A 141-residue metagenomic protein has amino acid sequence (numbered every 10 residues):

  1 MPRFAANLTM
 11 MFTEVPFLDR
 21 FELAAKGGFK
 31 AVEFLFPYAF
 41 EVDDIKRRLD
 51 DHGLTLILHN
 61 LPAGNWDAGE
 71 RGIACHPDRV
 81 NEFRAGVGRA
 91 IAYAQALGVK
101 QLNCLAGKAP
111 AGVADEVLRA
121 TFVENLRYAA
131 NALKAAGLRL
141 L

Functional and structural regions predicted by a protein language model:
M1, D19-K26, F40-A63, R89-G98 (+1 more regions): Acidic (Asp/Glu)-rich catalytic clusters
P2-L8, V32-F34, L54-L61, L102-C104 (+1 more regions): Hydrophobic faces of well-ordered beta-strands that scaffold small-molecule active sites in alpha/beta enzyme cores
A5-M11, R20, N103-A106, L126: Short, conserved structural micro-motifs that define repeat-unit consensus positions and nucleotide-binding loops
M10, F34-L35, V80, R119: A generic secondary-structure micro-motif detector that highlights 1-2 residue hydrophobic/ambivalent hotspots embedded
M11-V15, A31-D44, P110-G112: Acidic-and-aromatic substrate-binding clefts and catalytic sites of carbohydrate-active enzymes
G27-K30, A68-P77: Glycine-/proline-rich flexible loop or hinge segments
D51, I73-L141: Active-site acidic/histidine proton-transfer and metal-coordination neighborhood in alpha/beta enzyme cores
A63-G69, A109-A111: Conserved radical SAM core fold
